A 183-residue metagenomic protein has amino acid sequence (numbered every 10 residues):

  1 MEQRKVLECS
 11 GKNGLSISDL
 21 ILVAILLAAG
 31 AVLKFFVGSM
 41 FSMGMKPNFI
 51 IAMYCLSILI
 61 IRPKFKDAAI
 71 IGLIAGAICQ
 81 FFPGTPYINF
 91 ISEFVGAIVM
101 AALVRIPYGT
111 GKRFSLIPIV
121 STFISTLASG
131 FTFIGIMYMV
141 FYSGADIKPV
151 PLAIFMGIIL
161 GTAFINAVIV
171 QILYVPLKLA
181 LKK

Functional and structural regions predicted by a protein language model:
E2-L59: Hydrophobic transmembrane alpha-helices
E2-S10, D19-I25, I71, I91-Y138: Short helix-perturbing small/polar motifs within transmembrane alpha-helices
V32-K46, I74-R105: Interfacial aromatic-anchored transmembrane helix boundaries in multi-pass membrane proteins
M45-S57, T85-N89, I124-A128: Alpha-helical transmembrane segments of integral membrane proteins, especially early/N-terminal helices
A52-L56, Q80, A97, A101 (+2 more regions): Hydrophobic transmembrane alpha-helices of multi-pass small-molecule transporters
I58-I71: Membrane-helix interface "capping/anchor" motifs
L59, A97-R105, Y174, K178: Hydrophobic transmembrane alpha-helices
Y87, I91, G111-K183: Membrane-embedded alpha-helical hairpins and interfacial helices in multi-pass inner-membrane proteins
